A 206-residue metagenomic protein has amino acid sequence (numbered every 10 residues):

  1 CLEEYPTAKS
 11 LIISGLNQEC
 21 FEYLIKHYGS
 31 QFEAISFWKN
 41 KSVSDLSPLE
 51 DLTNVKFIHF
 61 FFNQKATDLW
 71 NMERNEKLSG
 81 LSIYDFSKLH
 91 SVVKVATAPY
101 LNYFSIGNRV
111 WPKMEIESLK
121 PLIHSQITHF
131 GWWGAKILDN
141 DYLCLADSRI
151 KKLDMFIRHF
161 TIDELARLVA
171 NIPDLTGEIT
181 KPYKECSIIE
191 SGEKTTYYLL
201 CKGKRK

Functional and structural regions predicted by a protein language model:
C1-S44, P48-K206: Concave beta-strand-loop units of leucine-rich repeat
